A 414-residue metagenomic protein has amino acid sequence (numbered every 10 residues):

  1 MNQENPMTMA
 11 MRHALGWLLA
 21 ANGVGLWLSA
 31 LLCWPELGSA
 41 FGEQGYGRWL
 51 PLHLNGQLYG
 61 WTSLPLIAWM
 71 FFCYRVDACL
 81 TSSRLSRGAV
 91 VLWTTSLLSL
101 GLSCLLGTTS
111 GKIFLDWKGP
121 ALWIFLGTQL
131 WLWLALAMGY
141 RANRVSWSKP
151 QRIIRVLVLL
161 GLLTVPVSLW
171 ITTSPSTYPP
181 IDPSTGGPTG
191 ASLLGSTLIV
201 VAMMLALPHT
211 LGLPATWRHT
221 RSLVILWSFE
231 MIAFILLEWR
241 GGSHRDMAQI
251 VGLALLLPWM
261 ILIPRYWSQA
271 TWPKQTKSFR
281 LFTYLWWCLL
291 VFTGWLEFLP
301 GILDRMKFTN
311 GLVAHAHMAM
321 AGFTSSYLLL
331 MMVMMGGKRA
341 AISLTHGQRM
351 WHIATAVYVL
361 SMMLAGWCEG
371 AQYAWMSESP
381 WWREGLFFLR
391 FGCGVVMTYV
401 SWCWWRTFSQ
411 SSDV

Functional and structural regions predicted by a protein language model:
M1-V414: Hydrophobic alpha-helical transmembrane segments of multi-pass integral membrane proteins
